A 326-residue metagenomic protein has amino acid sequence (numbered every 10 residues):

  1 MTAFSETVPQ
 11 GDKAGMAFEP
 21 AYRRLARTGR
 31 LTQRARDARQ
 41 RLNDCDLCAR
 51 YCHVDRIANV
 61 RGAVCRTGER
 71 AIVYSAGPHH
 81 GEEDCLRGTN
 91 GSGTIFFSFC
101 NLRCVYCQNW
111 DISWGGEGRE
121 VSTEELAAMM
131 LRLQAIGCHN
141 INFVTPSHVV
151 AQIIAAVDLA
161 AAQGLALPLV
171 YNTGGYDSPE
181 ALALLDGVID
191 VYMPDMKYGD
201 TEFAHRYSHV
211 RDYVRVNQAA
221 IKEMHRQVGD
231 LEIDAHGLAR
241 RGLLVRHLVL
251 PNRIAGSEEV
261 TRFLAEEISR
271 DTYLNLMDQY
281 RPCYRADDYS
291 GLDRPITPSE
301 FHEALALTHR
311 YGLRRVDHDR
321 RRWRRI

Functional and structural regions predicted by a protein language model:
M1-V60, G229-I326: Auxiliary Fe-S-binding modules of radical SAM enzymes
R61, C65-V191, D200-T201: Conserved Radical SAM active-site core
G93, I141, L169-Y171, Y192-P194 (+3 more regions): Hydrophobic faces of well-ordered beta-strands that scaffold small-molecule active sites in alpha/beta enzyme cores
S113, V150, G175-S178, M196-V214 (+3 more regions): Conserved radical SAM core fold
V121, H148, S208-V216, N252 (+2 more regions): Alpha-helix N-cap and loop-to-helix initiation/capping positions
A156-P168, A219-Q227, P298-A304: Alpha-helix-loop-beta-strand connector modules within alpha/beta enzyme cores
D186-T201, D271-Y280: Non-cysteine beta-strand/loop elements that form the S-adenosyl-L-methionine
H205-H236: Anionic-ligand binding region
